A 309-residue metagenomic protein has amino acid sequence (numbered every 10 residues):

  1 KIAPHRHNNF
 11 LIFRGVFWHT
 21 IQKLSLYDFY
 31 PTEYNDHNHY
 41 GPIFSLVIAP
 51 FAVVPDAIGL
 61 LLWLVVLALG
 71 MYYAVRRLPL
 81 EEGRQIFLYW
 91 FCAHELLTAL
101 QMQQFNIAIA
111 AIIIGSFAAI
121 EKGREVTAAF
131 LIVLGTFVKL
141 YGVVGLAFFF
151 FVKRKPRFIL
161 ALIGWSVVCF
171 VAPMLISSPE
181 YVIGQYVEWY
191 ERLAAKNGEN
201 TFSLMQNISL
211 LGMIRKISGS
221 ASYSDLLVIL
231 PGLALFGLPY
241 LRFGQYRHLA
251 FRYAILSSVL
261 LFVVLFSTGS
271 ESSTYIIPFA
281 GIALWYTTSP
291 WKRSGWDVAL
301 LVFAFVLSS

Functional and structural regions predicted by a protein language model:
K1-T127, V152-Y275, F279: Primarily membrane-embedded glycan-assembly and transfer machineries that use lipid-linked glycans
H94, V263-V264, A283, A304-S308: Alpha-helical transmembrane segments of multi-pass membrane proteins
V126-F130, A299-V302: The feature captures the transmembrane alpha-helix scaffold of multi-pass secondary transporters
I132-F150, S267-I277: Transmembrane helices and adjacent periplasmic/lumenal helix-loop junctions of polyprenol-phosphate-dependent
F137-L140, V168-A172, L307-S308: Membrane-embedded alpha-helical segments of transport systems, primarily multispan ion/solute transporters
F150, R154, L284-W285: Interfacial segments of multi-pass membrane proteins
Y286-S309: Aromatic-enriched
